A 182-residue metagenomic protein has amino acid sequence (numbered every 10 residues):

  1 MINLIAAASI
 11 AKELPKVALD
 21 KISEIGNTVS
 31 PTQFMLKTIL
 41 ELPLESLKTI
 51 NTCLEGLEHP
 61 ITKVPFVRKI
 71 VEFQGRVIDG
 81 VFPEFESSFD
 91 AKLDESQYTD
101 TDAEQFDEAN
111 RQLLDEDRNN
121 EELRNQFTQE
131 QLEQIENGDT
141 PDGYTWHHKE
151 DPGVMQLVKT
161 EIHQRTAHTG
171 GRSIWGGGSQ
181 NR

Functional and structural regions predicted by a protein language model:
I2-T145, K149-R182: Nuclease and nuclease-like effector domains acting on nucleic acids or nucleotide cofactors
